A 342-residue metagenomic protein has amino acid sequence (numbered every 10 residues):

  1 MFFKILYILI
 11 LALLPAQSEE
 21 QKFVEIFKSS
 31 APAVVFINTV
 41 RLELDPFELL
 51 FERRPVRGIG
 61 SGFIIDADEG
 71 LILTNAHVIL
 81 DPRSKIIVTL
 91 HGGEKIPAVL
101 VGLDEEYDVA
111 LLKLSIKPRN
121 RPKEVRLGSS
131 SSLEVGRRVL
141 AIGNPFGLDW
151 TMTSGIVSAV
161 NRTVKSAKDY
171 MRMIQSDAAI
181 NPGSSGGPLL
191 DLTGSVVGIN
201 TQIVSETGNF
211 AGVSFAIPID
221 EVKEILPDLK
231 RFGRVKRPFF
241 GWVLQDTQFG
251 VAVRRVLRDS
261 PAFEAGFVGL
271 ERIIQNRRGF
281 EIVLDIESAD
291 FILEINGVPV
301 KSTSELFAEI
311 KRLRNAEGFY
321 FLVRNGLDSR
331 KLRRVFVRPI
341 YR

Functional and structural regions predicted by a protein language model:
M1-I8: Sec-dependent signal peptide recognition, specifically the positively charged N-region followed immediately by
L9-E19: Bacterial Sec-dependent signal peptides at the C-terminal "C-region" and cleavage site
A12, R126, V204, I286-D290: Short acidic (Asp/Glu) and glycine-rich catalytic loops that position anionic groups and cofactors
Q17-F249, R258, T303, F307 (+2 more regions): Serine-dependent protease modules
R53, I59-S61, S184-G186, V253 (+3 more regions): Short loop/turn microsegments at loop-to-beta-strand junctions
A179, K230-E294, V298-E309, D328-R338 (+1 more regions): PDZ/PDZ-like groove recognition
L313-N315: Surface-exposed, short loops/turns at beta-strand junctions within beta-sandwich domains
